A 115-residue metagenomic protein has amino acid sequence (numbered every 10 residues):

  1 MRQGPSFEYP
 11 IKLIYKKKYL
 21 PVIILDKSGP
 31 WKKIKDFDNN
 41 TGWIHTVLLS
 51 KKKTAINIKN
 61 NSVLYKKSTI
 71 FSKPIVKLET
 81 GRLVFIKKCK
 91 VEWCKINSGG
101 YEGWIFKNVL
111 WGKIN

Functional and structural regions predicted by a protein language model:
P5-F7, I11-K17, P21-G29, K35-K77 (+3 more regions): Boundary regions of SH3-family modules and the immediately adjacent low-complexity/disordered segments in eukaryotic
